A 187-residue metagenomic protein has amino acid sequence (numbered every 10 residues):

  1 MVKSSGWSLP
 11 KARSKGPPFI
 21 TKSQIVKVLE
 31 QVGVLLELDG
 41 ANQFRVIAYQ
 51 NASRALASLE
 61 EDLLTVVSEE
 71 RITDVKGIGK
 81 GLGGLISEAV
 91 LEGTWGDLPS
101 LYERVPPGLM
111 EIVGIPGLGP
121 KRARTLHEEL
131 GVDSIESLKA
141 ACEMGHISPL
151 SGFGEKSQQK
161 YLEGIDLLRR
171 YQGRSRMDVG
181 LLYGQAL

Functional and structural regions predicted by a protein language model:
V2-K11, F19, Q43-L187: Accessory alpha-helical DNA-binding modules that contact the DNA backbone or grooves
G16: OB-fold/S1-family RNA-binding modules
I20-L38: Patatin-like phospholipase
